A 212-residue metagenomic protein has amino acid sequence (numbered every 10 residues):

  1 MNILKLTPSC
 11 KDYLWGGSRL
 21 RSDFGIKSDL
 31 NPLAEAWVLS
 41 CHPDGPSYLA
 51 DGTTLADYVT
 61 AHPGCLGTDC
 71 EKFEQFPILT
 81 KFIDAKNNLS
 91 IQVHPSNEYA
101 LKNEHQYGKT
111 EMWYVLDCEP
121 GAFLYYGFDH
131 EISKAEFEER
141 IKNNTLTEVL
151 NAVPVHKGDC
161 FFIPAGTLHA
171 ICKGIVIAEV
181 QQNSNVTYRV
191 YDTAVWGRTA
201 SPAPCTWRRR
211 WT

Functional and structural regions predicted by a protein language model:
M1-I132, T193-T212: Transition-metal
S22, K81, A135, N144-N151 (+2 more regions): Flexible, active-site-adjacent loop/turn segments at secondary-structure boundaries
I91, P154-K173, Q182: Conserved metal-binding segment of the jelly-roll/cupin
Y99-A100, G121-Y126, I132-F137, I163-P164 (+2 more regions): Short, well-ordered, mixed-charge alpha-helical segments that flank or form enzyme active sites
E111-W113, A170-A194: A short hydrophobic beta-strand segment most commonly corresponding to one strand of the jelly-roll/cupin
I132-F162: Active-site glycine-rich loop that binds ribose-phosphate moieties when present
